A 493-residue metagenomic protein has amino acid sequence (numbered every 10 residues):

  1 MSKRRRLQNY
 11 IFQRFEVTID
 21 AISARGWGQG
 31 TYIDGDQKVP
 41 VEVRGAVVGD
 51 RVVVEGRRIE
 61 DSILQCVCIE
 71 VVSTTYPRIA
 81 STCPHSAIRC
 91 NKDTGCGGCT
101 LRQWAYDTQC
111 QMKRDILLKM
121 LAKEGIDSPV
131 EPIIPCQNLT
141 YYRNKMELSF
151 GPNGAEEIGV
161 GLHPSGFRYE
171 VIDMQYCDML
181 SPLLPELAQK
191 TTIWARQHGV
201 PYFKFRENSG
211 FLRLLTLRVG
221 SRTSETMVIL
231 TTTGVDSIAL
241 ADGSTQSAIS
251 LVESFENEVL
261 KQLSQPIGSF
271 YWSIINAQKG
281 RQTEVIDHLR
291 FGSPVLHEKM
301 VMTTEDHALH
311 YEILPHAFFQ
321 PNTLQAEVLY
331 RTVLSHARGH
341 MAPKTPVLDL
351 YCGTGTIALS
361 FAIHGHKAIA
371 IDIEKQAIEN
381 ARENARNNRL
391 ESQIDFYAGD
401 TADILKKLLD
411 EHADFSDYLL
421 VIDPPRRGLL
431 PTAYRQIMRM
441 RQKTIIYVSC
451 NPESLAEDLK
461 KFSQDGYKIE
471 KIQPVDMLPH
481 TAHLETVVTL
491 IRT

Functional and structural regions predicted by a protein language model:
M1-R89, S392-D395, D403: Terminal RNA-binding accessory module
S2-E16, A24, G234-T493: Rossmann-like S-adenosyl-L-methionine
G28-D34, G161-S165, I229-T231, A381: Short, acidic/hydrophobic/Gly-rich beta-strand patch recurrent on exposed beta strands that often constitutes part
G49, L180, N322: Short, conserved phosphate/pyrophosphate- and ester-handling motifs at nucleotide-, phospho-/glycolipid
G56-R58, F150-G154, V219-S221, D476 (+1 more regions): Short, low-complexity Ser/Thr-rich regulatory SLiMs
V72-Y76, A80-Y202, R222: Extended interfacial segments that mediate partner engagement and assembly in macromolecular machines
P132-L139, F205, L214, N276 (+1 more regions): Short, solvent-exposed loop/turn elements at beta->coil junctions and helix N-caps that rim active or binding pockets
S209-R222: Short edge beta-strands and adjacent turn/loop segments
